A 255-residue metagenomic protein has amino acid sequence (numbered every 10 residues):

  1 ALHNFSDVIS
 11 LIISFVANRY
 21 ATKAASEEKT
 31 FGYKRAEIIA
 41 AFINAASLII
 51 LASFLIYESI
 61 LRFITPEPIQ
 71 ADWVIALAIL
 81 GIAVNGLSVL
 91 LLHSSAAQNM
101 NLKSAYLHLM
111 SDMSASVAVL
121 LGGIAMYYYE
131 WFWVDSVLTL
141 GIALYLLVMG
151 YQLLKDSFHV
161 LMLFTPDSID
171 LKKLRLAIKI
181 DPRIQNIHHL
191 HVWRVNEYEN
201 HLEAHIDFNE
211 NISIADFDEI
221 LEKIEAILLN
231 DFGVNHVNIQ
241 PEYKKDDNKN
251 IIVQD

Functional and structural regions predicted by a protein language model:
A1-L2, S6, S10-D255: Alpha-helical transmembrane segments and adjacent TM-loop junctions that form the membrane-embedded core of multi-pass
